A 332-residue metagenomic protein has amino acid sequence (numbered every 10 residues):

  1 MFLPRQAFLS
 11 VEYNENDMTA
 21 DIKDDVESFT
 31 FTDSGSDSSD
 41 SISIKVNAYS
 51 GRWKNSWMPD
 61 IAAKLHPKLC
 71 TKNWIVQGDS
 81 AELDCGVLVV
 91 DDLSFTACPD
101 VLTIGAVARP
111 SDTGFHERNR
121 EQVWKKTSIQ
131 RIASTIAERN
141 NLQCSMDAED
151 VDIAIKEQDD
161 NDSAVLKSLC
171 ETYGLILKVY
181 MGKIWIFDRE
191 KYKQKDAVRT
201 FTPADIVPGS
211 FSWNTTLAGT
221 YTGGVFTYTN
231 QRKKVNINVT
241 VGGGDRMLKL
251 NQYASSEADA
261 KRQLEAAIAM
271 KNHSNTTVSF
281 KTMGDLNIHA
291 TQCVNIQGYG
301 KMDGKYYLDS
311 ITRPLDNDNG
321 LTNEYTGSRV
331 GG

Functional and structural regions predicted by a protein language model:
M1-S111: Assembly/oligomerization scaffold segments
F2, V101-T113, M146-G209: Short beta-strand-centered interaction patches in the first periplasmic/extracellular domains of large envelope
F29-D60, I206-G332: An acidic/polar, Gly/Ser/Thr-rich interaction patch typically located in mid-to-C-terminal regions of proteins
S43-I44, A106, R120-C144, E157-Y180 (+1 more regions): Amphipathic, non-transmembrane alpha-helical segments in extracytoplasmic/periplasmic proteins
L69-T71, D188, G298-G300: Conserved "cap/hinge" positions at secondary-structure junctions
D79-F95, Q122, I155, E190-K193 (+1 more regions): Short, compositionally biased
V87, Q130-A133, S163-K167, G223-G224 (+1 more regions): Extracytoplasmic/secreted envelope proteins and their assembly/folding machinery, especially bacterial periplasmic
V101-H116, N319-G332: Short solvent-exposed strand/turn elements
